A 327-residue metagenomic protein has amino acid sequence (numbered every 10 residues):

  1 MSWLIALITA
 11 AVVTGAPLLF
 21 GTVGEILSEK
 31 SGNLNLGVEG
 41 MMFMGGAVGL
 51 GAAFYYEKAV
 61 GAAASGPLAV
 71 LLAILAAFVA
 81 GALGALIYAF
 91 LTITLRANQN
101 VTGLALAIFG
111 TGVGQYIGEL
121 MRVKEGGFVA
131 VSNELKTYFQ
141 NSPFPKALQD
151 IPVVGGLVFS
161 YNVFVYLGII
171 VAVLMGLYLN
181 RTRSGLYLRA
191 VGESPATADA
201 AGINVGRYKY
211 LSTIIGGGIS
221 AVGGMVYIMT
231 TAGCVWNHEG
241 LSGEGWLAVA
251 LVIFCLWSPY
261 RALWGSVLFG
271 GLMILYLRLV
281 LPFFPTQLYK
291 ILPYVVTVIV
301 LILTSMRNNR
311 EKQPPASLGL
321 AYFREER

Functional and structural regions predicted by a protein language model:
M1-T22, K30, L34, V48 (+1 more regions): Membrane-interfacial amphipathic/re-entrant helices at transmembrane-helix boundaries
M1-T9, A62-L71, V153-F164, P282-I291: Interfacial loop-to-helix junctions that mark the boundaries of transmembrane helices in multi-pass membrane
G21, G46-L50, T111-Q115, V165-L177 (+4 more regions): Hydrophobic core segments of alpha-helical transmembrane domains in multi-pass membrane transport and ion-translocation
A62-V113, F269, M273: Alpha-helical transmembrane segments within multi-pass membrane transporters and channels
G110-N180, F284-K290, P315-R327: Transmembrane helix-bundle core of multi-pass membrane transporters and related energy-transducing complexes
L157-V235, Y260, W264: Helix-loop-helix "hairpin" substructures at the membrane interface of multi-pass membrane proteins
E193-A196, A200, N204-R207, Y276-R327: Cytosolic-side transmembrane-helix boundaries in multi-pass membrane proteins
S220, T230-Y294: Transmembrane alpha-helical segments in multi-pass inner-membrane proteins
